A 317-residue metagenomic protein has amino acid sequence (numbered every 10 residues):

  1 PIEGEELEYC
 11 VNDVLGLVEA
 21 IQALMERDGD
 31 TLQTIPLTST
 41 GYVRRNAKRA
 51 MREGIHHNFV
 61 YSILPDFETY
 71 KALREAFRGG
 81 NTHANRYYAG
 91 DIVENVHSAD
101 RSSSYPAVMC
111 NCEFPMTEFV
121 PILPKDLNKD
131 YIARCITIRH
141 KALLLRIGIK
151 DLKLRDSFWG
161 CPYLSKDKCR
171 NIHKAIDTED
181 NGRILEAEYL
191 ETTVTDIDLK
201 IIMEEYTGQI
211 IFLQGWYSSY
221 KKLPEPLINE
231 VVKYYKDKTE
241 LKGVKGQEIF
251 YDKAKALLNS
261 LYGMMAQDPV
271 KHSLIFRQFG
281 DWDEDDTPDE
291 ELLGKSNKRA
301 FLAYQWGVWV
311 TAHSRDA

Functional and structural regions predicted by a protein language model:
P1-A317: Conserved acidic
